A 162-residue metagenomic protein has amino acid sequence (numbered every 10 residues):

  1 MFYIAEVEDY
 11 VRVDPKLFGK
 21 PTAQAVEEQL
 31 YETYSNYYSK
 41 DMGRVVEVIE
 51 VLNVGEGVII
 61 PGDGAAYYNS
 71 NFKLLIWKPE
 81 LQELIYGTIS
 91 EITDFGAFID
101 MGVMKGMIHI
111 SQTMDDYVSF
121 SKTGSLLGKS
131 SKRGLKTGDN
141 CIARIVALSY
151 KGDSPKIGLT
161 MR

Functional and structural regions predicted by a protein language model:
M1-R162: Single-stranded RNA-binding regions, centering on S1/OB-family and related RNA-binding modules
